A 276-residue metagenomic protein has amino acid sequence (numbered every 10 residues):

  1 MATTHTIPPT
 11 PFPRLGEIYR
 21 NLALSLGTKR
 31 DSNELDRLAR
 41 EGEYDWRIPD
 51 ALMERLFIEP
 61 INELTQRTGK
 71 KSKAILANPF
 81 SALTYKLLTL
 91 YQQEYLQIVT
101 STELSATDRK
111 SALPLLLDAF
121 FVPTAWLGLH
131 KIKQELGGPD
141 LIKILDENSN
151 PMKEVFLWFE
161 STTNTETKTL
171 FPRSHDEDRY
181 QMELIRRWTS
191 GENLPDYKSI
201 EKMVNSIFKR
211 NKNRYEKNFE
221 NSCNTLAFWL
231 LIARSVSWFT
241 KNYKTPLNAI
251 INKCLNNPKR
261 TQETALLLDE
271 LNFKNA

Functional and structural regions predicted by a protein language model:
A2-L26, A39, D108-F171: A short, Lys/Arg-rich alpha-helix, primarily the initiator
L26-P123: Eukaryotic partner-binding/assembly regions in large regulatory complexes
D31, E177, Q181-L184, D196: Short coil turns linking two alpha-helices in DNA-binding domains
L35, K168-F171, M182-W188: Conserved hydrophobic/aromatic packing and binding residues within compact polymer-binding modules
T68, A74-E94, I98-L104, Q134-S149 (+1 more regions): Short amphipathic recognition helices of helix-turn-helix/homeodomain-type DNA-binding modules
H175-D176, S190: Short helix-coil junctions and helix-kink-helix linkers
S190-S206: Short, basic-rich loop-to-helix N-cap that marks the start of a DNA-contacting helix
